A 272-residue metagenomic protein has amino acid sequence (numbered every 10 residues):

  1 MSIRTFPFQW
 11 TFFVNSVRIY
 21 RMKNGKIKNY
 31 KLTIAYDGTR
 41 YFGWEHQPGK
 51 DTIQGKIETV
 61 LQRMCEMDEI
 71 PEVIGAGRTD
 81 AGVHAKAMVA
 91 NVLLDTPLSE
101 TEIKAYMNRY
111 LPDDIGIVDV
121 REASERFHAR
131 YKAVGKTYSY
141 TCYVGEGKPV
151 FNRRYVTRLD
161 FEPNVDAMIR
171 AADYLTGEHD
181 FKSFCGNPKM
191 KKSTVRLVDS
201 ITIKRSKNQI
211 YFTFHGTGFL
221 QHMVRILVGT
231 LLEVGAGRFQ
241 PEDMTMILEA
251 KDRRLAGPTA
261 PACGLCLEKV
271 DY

Functional and structural regions predicted by a protein language model:
M1-S2, M22: Accessible peptide chain termini
S2-F6, W10, R109: Short, often N-terminal, low-complexity regions that either remain intrinsically disordered or form a short helix
N15-Y272: Structured-RNA-binding interfaces characteristic of tRNA pseudouridine synthases
